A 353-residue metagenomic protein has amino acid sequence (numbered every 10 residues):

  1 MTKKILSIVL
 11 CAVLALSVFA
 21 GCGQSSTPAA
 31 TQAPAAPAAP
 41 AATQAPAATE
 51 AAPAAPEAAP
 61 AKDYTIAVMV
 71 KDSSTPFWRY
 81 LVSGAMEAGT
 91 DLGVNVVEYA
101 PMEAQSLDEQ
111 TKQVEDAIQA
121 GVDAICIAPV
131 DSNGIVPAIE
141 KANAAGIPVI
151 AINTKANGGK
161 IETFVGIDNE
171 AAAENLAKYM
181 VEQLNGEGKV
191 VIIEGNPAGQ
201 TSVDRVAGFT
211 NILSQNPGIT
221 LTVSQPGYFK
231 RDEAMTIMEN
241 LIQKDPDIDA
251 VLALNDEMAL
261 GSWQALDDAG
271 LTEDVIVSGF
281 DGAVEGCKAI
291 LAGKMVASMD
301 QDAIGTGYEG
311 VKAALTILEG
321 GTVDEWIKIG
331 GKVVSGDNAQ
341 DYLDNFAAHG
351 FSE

Functional and structural regions predicted by a protein language model:
M1-L10: Positively charged n-region of N-terminal signal peptides that target proteins for export
L10, L14-V18: Hydrophobic core
V18, C22-E353: A residue-level marker of the well-folded mature domains of exported/periplasmic proteins
